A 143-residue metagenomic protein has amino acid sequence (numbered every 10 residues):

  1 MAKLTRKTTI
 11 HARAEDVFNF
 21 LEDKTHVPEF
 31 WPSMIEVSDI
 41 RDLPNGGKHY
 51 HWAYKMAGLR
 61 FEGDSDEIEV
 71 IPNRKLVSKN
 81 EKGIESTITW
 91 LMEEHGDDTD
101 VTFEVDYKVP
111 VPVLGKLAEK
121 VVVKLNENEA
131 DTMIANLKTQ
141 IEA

Functional and structural regions predicted by a protein language model:
M1-K3, G47, R60, E85 (+1 more regions): A general secondary-structure signal for short beta-strands and their flanking turns/coil in non-transmembrane regions
M1-N45: Hydrophobic ligand-binding cavity/cleft-lining segments
R6-T8, G63-E69, T87-E94, V105: Hydrophobic/aromatic beta-strand elements that line small-molecule binding cavities or substrate pockets in beta-rich
I10, Y54, V105-Y107: Hydrophobic beta-strand positions in extracellular immunoglobulin-like domains
A14, D42-N45, E69-N73, L91-D100: A short, structured loop/turn motif at beta-sheet edges
E15-N19, E94-D97, A135, T139: Replace "anionic and nucleotidyl ligands
E29, S38-I84, T132-A143: Glycine-rich portal/gate segments that line the openings of hydrophobic small-molecule binding cavities
V77-T132: Beta-strand/loop substructures that line and gate deep hydrophobic ligand-binding cavities in soluble
